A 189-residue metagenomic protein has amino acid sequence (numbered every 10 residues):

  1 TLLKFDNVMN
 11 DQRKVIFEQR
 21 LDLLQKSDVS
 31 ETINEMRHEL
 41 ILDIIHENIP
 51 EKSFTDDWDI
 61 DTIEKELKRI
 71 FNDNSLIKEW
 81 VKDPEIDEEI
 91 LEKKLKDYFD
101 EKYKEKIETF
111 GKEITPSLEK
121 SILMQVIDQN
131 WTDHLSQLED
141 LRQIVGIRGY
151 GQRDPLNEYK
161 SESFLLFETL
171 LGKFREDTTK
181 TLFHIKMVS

Functional and structural regions predicted by a protein language model:
T1-S189: Extended, charged helical/alpha-beta scaffold domains that provide interaction surfaces
